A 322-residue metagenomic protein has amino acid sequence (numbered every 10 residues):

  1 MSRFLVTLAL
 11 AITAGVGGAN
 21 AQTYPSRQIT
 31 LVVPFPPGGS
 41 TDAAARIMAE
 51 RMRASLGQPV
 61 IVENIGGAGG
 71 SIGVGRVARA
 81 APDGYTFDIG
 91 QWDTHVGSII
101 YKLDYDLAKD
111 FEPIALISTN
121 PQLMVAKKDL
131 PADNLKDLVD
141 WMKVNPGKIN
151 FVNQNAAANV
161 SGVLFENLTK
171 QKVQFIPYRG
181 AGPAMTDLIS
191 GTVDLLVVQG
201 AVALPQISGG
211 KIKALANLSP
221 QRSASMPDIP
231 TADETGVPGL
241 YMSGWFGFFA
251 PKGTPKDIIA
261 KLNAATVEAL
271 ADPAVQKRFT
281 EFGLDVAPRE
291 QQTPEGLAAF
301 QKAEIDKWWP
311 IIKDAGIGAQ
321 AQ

Functional and structural regions predicted by a protein language model:
R3-G15: Bacterial N-terminal signal peptides
N20-K109, G147-K148, A157-A158, N167-Q199 (+2 more regions): N-terminal (or domain-start) structured segment
S26-Q28, K256-Q322: An extracytoplasmic/periplasmic, membrane-proximal ligand-sensing/linker region
G38, W92, K127-A132, N153-A157 (+4 more regions): Short coil/turn segments
R79-Y85, I99-P183, A232, W245-R278: Hinge/capping helix and adjacent helix->loop/strand transition within the periplasmic-binding protein
I117-L123, A216-K252, R289-E290: Periplasmic-binding protein-like
